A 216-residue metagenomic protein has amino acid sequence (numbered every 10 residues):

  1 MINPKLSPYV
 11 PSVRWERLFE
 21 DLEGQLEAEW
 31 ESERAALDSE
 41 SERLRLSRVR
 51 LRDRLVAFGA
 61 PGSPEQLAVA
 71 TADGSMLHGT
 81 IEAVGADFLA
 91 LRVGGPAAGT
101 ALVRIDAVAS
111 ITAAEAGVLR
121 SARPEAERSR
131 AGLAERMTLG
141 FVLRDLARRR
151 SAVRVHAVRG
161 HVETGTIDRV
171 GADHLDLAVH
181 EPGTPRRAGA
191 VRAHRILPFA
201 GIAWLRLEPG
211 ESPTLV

Functional and structural regions predicted by a protein language model:
M1-H78, E82-T164, D168-H174, A178-V216: Short glycine-rich, low-complexity segments
